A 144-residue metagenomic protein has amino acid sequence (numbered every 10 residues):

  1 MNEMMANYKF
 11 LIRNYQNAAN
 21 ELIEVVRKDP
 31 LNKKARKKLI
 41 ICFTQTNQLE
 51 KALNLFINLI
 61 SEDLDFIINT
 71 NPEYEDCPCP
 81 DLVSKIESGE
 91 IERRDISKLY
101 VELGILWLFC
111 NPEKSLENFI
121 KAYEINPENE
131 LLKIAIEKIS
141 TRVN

Functional and structural regions predicted by a protein language model:
M5, L39, I96, E102-L103 (+1 more regions): Structural register within alpha-helical repeat arrays
N7, I57-K98: Alpha-helical adaptor scaffolds
I12, T46, F109-C110, V143: Structural motif corresponding to the intra-repeat A-B loop/turn of tetratricopeptide repeats
E24-R27, I60-S61, E90-I91, Y123-E124: Conserved structural position within tetratricopeptide repeats
T44-I68, P112-E130, E137-S140: TPR/TPR-like (Sel1-like) alpha-helical repeat modules
